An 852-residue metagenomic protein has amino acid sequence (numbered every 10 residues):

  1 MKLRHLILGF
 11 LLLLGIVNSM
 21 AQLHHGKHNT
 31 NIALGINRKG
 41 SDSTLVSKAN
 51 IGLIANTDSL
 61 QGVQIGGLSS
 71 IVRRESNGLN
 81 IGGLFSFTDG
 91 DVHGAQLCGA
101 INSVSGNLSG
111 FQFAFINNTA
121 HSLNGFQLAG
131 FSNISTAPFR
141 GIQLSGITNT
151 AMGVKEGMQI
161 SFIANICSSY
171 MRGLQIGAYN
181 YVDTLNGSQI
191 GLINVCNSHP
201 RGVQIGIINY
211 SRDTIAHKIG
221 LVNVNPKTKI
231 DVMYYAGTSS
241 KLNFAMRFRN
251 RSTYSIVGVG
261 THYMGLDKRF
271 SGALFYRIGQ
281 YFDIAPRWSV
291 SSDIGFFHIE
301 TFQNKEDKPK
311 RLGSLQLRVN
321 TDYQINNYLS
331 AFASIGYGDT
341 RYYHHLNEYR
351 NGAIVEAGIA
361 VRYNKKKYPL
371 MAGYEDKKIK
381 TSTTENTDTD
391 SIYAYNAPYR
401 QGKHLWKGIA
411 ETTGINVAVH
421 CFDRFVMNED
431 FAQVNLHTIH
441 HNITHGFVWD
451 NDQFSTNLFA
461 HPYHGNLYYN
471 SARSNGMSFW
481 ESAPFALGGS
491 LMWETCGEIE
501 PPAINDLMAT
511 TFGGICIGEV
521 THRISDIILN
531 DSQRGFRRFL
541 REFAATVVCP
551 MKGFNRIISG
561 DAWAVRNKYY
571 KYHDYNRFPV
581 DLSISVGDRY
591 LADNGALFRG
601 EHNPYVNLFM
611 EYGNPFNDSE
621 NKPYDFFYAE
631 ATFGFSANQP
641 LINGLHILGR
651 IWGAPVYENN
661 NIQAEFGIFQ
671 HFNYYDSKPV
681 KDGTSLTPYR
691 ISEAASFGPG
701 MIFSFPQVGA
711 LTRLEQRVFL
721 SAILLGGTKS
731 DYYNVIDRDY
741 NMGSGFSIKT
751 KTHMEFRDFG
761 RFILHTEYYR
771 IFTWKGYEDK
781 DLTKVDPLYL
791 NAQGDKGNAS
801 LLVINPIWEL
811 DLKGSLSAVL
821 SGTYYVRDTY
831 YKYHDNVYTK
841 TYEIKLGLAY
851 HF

Functional and structural regions predicted by a protein language model:
A21-I54, Q61, I379-F459, G465 (+8 more regions): N-terminal targeting leaders of membrane proteins
L45-S47, S109, S122-N124, E156 (+16 more regions): Residues that define the transmembrane beta-barrel architecture of outer-membrane proteins
L53, A178, L192, I207 (+20 more regions): Residues on the lipid-exposed face of transmembrane beta-strands in outer-membrane beta-barrel proteins
A55, S69-I71, F85-F87, I101-S103 (+21 more regions): Transmembrane beta-strands of outer-membrane beta-barrel pores
Q61, D91-V92, N107-S109, L123-N124 (+16 more regions): Repeated loop/turn-to-beta-strand initiation elements of outer-membrane beta-barrel proteins
V63, L79, A95, F111 (+21 more regions): Transmembrane beta-strands of outer-membrane beta-barrel proteins
L221-P226, G352-K380, I558, T839-F852: Outer-membrane beta-barrel "beta-signal"
D293-G295, I299-R311, N320, F332-S334 (+2 more regions): Outer membrane beta-barrel transmembrane domains
